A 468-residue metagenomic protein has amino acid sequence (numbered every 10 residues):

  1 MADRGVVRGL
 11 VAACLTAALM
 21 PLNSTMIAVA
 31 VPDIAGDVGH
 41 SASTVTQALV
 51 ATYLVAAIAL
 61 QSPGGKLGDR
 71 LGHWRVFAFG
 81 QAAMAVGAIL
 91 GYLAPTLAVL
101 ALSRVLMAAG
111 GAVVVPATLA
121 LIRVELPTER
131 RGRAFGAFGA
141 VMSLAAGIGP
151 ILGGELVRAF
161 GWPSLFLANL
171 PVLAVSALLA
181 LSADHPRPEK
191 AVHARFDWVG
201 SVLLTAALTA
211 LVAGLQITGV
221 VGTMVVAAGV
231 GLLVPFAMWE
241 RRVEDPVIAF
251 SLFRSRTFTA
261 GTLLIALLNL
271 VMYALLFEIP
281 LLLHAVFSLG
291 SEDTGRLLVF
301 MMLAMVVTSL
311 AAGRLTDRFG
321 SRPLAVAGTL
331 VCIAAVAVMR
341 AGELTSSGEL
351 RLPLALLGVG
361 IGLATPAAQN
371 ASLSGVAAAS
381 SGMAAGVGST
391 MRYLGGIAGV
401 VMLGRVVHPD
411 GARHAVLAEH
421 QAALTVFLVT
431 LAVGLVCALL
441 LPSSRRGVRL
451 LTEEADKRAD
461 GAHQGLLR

Functional and structural regions predicted by a protein language model:
M1, T452-R468: Short, intrinsically disordered terminal tails adjacent to the first/last structured region
M1-S182, T308-G313, F319, V326-I333 (+3 more regions): Transmembrane-helix bundle of Major Facilitator Superfamily
V6-V29, A168, V221, D245-L451 (+1 more regions): 12-transmembrane solute porter fold
I34, L121, E125, A213 (+3 more regions): A residue-level signal for alpha-helical anchor/packing sites in multi-pass solute transporters
A42-S43, P116, T128-E129, W198 (+4 more regions): Alpha-helix N-capping/helix-start residues
T44, A98-L106, G161-P163, L167-A168 (+5 more regions): Interfacial loop-to-helix junctions that mark the boundaries of transmembrane helices in multi-pass membrane
G91, L211-T218, R340-G342, L439: Hydrophobic alpha-helical transmembrane segments
R158-L264, V271, F427, L466: Hydrophobic transmembrane-helix bundles of small-molecule transporters
